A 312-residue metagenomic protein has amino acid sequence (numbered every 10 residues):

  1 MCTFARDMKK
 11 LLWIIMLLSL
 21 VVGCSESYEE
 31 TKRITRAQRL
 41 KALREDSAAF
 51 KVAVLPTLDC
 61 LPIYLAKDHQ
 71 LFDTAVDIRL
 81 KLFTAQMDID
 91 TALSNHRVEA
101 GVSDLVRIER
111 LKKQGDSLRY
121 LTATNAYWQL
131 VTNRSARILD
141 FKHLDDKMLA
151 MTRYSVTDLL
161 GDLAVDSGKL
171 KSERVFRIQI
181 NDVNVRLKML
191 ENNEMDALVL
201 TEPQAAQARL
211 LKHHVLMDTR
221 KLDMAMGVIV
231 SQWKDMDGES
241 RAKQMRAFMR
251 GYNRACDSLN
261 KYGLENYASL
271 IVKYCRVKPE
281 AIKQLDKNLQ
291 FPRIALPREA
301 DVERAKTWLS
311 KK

Functional and structural regions predicted by a protein language model:
T3-F4: Short, positively charged and aromatic/hydrophobic N-terminal segments
K9-I14: Sec-dependent signal peptide recognition, specifically the positively charged N-region followed immediately by
V22-G23: C-terminal motif of bacterial Sec signal peptides marking the signal peptidase cleavage site
E26-R33, S155-F176, A247-D286: Ligand-binding clefts/hinges and TM-proximal coupling segments of bilobed small-molecule sensing domains
Y28-L170, R177-I178, D196-E202, V215-D223: Short, glycine-/small- and polar/acidic-enriched structural segments that line small-molecule recognition paths
Y28-Q38, A42-F50, L58, A197 (+1 more regions): An extracytoplasmic/periplasmic, membrane-proximal ligand-sensing/linker region
F50-K51, D146-M151, K234-D237, R241 (+2 more regions): Second-shell loop/turn segments in exported
V106-R107, R174-I271: Pocket-lining segment of extracytoplasmic ligand-binding domains
